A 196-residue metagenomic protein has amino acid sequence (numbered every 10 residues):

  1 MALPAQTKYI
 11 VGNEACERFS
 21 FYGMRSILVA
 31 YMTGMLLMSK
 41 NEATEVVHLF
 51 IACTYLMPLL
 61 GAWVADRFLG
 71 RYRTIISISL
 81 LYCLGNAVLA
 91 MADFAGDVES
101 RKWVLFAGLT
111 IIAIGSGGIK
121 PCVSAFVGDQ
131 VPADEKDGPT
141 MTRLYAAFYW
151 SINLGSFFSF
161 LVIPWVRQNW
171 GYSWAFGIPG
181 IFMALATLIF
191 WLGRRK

Functional and structural regions predicted by a protein language model:
M1-E14, R18, Y22, V98: Cytosolic juxtamembrane N-terminal segment immediately preceding the first transmembrane helix of multi-pass
M1-Y9, A133-K136, T142, I163-K196: Intracellular loop-helix junctions on the cytosolic face of multi-pass helical membrane proteins
R25-S26, L56-W63, A90-M91, N153-N169: A gly/Pro-rich, aromatic-decorated transmembrane alpha-helix motif that marks the paired, flexible gating helices
S26-T44, D129: Short amphipathic helix-loop junctions that connect adjacent transmembrane helices in Major Facilitator Superfamily/SLC
M32-T33, V64-F68, G96, V162-W170: Interfacial helix-cap and linker-helix signal at transmembrane-aqueous boundaries of multi-pass secondary transporters
M35, I75-L105: C-terminal ends and interior cores of transmembrane alpha-helices in multi-pass membrane transporters/permeases
H48-D66, I75, S79-G85, L154-S159: Central cavity-lining transmembrane alpha-helices of secondary-active solute carriers, predominantly the Major
S116-E135: Intracellular juxtamembrane helix-capping segments at the cytosolic ends of symmetry-related transmembrane helices
